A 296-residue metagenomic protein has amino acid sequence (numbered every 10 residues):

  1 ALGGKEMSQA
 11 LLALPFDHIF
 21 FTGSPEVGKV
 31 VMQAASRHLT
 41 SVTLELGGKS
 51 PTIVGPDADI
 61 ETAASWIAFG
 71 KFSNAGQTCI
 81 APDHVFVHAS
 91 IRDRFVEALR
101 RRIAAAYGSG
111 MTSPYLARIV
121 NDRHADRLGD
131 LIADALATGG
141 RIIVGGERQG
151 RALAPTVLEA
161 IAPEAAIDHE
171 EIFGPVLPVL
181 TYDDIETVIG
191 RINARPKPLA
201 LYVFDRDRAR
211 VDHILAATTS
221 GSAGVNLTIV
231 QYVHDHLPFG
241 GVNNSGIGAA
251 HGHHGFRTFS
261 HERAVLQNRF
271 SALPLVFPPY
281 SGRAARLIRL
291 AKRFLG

Functional and structural regions predicted by a protein language model:
A1-D17: A structured beta-alpha segment of the ubiquitous adenosine-cofactor-binding alpha/beta core
A1-L2, T22, Y202: Structural motif
G3-M7, G48, D183-I185: Short helix-initiation/N-cap motifs at beta->coil->alpha
K5-M7, E26-V27, R37, A209-R210: Short alpha-helical
S8-Q9, A64, I189, D212: Short hydrophobic/charged patches on amphipathic alpha-helices used for structural packing and interfaces
D17-H18, S24-A162, V225, A285-R286 (+1 more regions): ALDH superfamily catalytic-core signature
I53, Q149-G296: Conserved C-terminal structural/oligomerization subdomain of aldehyde/semialdehyde dehydrogenase
